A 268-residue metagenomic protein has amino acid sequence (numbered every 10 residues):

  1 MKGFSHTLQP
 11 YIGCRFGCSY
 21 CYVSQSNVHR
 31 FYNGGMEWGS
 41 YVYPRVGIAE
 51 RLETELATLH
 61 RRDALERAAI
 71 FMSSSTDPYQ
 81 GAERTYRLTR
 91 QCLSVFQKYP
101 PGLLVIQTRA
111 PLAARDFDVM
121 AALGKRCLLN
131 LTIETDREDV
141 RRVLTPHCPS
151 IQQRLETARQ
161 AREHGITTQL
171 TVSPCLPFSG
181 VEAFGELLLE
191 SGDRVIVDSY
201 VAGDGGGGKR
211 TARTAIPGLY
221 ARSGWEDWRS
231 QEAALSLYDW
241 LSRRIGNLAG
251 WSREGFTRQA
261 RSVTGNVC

Functional and structural regions predicted by a protein language model:
M1-L128, D136-D139, I151, E163: Conserved Radical SAM active-site core
I70, L104-I106, L129-L131, T168-V172 (+2 more regions): Hydrophobic faces of well-ordered beta-strands that scaffold small-molecule active sites in alpha/beta enzyme cores
S75-D77, R109-P111, T132-D136, S173-C175 (+2 more regions): Active-site beta-loop-alpha junctions enriched in small/polar residues
R84, D118, R141-L144, S173 (+1 more regions): A short secondary-structure junction signal
L88-C92, D116, S150-T157, A183-L188 (+2 more regions): A general structural detector for well-ordered alpha-helical segments in enzyme core domains, enriched
V95-G102, E156-T168, E232-S252: A structural motif corresponding to the C-terminal end of an alpha-helix and its immediate exit/capping segment
H147, T157-G180: Conserved strand-turn element in the central/C-terminal portion of the radical SAM core barrel that lines
G180-C268: Auxiliary Fe-S-binding modules of radical SAM enzymes
